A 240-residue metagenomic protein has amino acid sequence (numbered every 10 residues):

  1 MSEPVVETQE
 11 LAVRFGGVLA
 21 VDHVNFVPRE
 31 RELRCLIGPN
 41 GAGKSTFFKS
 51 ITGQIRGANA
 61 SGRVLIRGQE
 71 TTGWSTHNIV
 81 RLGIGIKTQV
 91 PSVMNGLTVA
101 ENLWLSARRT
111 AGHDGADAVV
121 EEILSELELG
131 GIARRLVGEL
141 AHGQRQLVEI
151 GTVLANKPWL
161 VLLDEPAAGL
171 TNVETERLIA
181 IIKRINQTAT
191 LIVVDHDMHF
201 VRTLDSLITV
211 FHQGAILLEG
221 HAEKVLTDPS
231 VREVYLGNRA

Functional and structural regions predicted by a protein language model:
S2-A240: Glycine-rich phosphate-binding loops of nucleotide-dependent enzymes
